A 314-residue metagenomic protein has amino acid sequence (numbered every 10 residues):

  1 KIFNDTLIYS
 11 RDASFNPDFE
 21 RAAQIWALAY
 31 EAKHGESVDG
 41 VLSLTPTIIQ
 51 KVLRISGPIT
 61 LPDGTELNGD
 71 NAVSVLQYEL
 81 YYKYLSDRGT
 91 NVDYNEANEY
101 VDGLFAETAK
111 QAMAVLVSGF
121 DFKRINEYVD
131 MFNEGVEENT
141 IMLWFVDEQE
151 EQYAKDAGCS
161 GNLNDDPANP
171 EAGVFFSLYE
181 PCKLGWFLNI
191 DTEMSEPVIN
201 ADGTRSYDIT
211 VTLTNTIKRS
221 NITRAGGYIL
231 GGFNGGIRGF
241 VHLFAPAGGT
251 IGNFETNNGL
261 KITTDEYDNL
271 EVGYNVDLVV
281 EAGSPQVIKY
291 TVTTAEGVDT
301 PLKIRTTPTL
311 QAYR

Functional and structural regions predicted by a protein language model:
K1-Y313: Non-catalytic, solvent-exposed segments at the cell envelope interface
